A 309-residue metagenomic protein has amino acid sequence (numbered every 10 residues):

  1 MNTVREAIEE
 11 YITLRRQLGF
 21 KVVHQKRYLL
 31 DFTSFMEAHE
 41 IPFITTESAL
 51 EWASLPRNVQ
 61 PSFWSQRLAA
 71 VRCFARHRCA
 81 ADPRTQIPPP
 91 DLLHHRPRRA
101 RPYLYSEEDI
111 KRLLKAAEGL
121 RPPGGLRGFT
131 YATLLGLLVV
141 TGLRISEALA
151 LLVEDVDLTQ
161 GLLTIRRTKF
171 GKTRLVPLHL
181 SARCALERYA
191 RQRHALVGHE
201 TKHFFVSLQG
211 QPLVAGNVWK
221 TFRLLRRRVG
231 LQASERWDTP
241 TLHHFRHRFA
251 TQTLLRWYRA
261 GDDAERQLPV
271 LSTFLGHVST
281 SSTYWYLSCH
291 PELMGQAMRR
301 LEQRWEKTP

Functional and structural regions predicted by a protein language model:
M1-P309: Conserved catalytic core of the tyrosine transesterase superfamily
